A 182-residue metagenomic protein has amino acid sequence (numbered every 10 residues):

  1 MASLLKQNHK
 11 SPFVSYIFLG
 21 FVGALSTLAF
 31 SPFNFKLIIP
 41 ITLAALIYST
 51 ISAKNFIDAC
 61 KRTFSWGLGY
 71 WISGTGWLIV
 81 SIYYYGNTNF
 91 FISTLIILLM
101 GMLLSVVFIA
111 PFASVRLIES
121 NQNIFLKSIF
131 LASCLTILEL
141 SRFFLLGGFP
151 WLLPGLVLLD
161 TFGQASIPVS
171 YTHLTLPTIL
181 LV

Functional and structural regions predicted by a protein language model:
A2-L176: Membrane-embedded alpha-helical bundles of multi-pass enzymes that act on lipidic or dolichyl-linked glycan substrates
L180-L181: Leucine-biased recognition of intrinsically disordered, low-complexity hydrophobic segments
